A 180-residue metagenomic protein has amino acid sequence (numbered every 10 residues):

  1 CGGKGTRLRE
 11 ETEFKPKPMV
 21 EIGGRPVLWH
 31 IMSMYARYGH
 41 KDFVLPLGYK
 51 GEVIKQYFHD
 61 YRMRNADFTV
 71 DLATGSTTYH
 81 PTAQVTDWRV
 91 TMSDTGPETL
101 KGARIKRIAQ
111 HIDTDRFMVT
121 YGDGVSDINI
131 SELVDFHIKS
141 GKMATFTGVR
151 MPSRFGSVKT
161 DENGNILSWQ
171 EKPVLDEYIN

Functional and structural regions predicted by a protein language model:
C1-M63, M92: N-terminal glycine-rich phosphate-binding loop and ensuing alpha1 helix
E10, G148-V149, L175-Y178: Short Gly/Pro-enriched turn/cap motifs at secondary-structure boundaries
T12, F58, K159, Q170-P173: Short, flexible helix/strand-to-coil boundary loops that buttress conserved ligand/catalytic motifs in alpha/beta
I22, P46, T95, T147-G148 (+1 more regions): Generic beta-sheet signal
W29, Y35-Y38, F43, W88 (+3 more regions): Tryptophan-centric aromatic hotspots in well-structured domains and transmembrane helices
I54-D161: Conserved beta-loop-beta/alpha segment of the NTase-like Rossmann-fold superfamily that binds/positions NTPs
E162-I179: Short, flexible, basic/aromatic active-site loop/helix in glycosyltransferases
